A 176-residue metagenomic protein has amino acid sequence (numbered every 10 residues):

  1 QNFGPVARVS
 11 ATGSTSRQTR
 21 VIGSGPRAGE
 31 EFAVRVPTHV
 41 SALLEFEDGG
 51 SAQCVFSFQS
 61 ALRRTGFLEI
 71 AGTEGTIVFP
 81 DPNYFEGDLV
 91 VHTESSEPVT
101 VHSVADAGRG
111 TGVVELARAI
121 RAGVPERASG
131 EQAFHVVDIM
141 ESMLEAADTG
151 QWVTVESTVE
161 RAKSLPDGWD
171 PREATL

Functional and structural regions predicted by a protein language model:
Q1-S51, S57-L62, E131: Rossmann-like dinucleotide-binding domain that binds NAD(P)(H)
S57, P82, T158: Surface loops and adjacent helix of pleckstrin homology
G66, G112-L116, I120: Hydrophobic alpha-helical segments typical of transmembrane helices and their membrane-interface/capping positions
L68, Y84-E94: Short polybasic amphipathic segments
S103-V113: Active-site loop of classical SDR/Rossmann-like NAD(P)-dependent oxidoreductases, centered on the catalytic Tyr-X3-Lys
R118-L176: C-terminal helix-rich "cap/oligomerization" subdomain common to oxidoreductases
